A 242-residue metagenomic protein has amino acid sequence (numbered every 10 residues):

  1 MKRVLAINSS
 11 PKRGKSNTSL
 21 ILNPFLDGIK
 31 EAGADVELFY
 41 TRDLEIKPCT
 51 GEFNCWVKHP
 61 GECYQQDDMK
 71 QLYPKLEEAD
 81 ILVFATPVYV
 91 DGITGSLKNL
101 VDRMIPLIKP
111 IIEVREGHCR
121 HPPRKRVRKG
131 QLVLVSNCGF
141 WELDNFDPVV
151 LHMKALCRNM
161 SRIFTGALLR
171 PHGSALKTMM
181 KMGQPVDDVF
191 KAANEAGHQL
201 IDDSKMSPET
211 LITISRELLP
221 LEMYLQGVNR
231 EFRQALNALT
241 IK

Functional and structural regions predicted by a protein language model:
M1-I112, R158, T165, D187-K242: N-terminal beta1-alpha1-beta2 submodule of the flavodoxin-like/Rossmannoid cofactor-binding fold
N8-P11, S136-G139, H172: Short, histidine-centered active-site or binding-site loop motifs used for metal coordination, general acid-base
H59, H118-H121, H152, H172 (+1 more regions): Histidine (H) residue identity feature
G95-S96, K109-I163: Short, glycine-/small-residue-rich phosphate/pyrophosphate-handling segment
G166-P171: Beta-strand-loop-alpha "switch" segments that mediate conformational coupling across diverse proteins
S174-M179: A short acidic, helix-capping loop that chelates divalent metal ions and anchors anionic groups
M180-P185: Short glycine/threonine-rich loop-to-helix capping motif typified by GTGT followed within a few residues by an Asp-Pro
